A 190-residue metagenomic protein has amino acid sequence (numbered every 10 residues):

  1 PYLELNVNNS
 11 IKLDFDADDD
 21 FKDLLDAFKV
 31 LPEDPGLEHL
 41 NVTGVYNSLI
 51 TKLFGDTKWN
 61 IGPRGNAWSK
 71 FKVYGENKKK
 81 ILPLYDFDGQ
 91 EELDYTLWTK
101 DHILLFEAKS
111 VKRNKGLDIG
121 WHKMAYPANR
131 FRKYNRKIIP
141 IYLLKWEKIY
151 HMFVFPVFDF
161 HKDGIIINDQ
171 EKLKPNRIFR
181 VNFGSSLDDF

Functional and structural regions predicted by a protein language model:
P1-P35: Nuclease-adjacent, charged terminal/linker segments that flank catalytic cores
F21-Y74: Solvent-exposed, charged helical/coil patches that constitute nucleic-acid or partner-interaction surfaces
L31, P35, D88-Q90, N114 (+1 more regions): Short, well-structured alpha-helical interface segments that form or flank functional binding sites
D56-T99: Active-site metal-binding core of divalent-cation-utilizing nuclease and nuclease-like domains
D94-K112, P127: Conserved catalytic cores of phosphodiester-cleaving nucleases, focusing on short active-site segments
W98, M124, A128-F131, I138: Structured core of small recognition/catalytic domains
S110, L117-D118, F131-H161: Nucleic-acid nuclease catalytic cores
K145-F190: Domain-level recognition of nuclease-like catalytic cores that cleave nucleotide substrates
